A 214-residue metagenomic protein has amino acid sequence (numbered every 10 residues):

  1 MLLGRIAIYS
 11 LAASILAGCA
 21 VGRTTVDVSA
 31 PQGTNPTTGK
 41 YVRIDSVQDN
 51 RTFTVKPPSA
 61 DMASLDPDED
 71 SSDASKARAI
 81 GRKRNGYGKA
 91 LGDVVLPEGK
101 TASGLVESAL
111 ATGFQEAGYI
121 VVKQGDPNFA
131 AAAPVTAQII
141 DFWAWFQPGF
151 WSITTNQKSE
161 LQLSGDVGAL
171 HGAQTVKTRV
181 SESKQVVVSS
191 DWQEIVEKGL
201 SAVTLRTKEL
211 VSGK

Functional and structural regions predicted by a protein language model:
M1-V21: Sec-dependent bacterial lipoprotein signal peptides
A20-G104, V211-K214: A structural "domain/chain start" motif
G22-R23, A117-A169: Surface-exposed short loop/turn segments
V47-T52, Q138-A144, K177-R179: Generic short beta-strand segments
A79-T101, D166-G213: Short secondary-structure boundary motifs at beta->alpha junctions and helix caps
A111-Y119, A144, T204-S212: Sec-exported extracytoplasmic/periplasmic mature domains
